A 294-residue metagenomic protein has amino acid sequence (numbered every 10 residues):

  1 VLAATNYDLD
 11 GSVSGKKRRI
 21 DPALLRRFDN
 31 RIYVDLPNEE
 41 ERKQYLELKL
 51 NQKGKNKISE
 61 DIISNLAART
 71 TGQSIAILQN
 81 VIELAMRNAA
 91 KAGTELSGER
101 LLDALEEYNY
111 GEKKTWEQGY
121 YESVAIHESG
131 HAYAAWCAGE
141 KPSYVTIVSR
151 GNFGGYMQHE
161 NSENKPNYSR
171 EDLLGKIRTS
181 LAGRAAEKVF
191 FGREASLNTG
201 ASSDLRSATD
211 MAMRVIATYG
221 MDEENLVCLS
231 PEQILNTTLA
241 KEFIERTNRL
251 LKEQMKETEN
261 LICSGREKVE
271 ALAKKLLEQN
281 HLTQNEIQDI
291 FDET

Functional and structural regions predicted by a protein language model:
V1-V34, E40-K43: Canonical AAA+ ATPase core
T5, F28, R42, S74 (+4 more regions): Conserved RecA-like P-loop NTPase ATPase core
N6-G11, L36-R42, Q52, Q73 (+4 more regions): Conserved nucleotide-binding/hydrolysis micro-motifs of P-loop NTPases
R19, A23-R27, Y45-K49, V81-L84 (+1 more regions): Alpha-helical scaffold elements adjacent to nucleotide-binding pockets in ATP/GTP-utilizing enzyme cores
P22-R26, S59-D61, K114: Short, flexible turn/loop "capping" segments at secondary-structure junctions
V34-R100, G183-K188, G192, T218-C228: Conserved C-terminal "switch" segment of AAA+ ATPases
E107-Y108: Terminal C-lobe "cap" of eukaryotic-type protein kinase domains
T115, Y120-I126, A132-T294: Soluble catalytic regions of large protease machineries
